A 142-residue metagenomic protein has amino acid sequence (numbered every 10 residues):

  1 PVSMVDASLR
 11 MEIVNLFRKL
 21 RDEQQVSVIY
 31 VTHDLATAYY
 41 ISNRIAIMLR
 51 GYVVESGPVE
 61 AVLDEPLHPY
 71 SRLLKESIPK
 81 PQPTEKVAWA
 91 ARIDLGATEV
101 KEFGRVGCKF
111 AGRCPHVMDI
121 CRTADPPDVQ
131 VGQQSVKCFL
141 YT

Functional and structural regions predicted by a protein language model:
P1: Walker B catalytic motif
V5-V87: P-loop NTP-binding/switch modules centered on Walker-like glycine-rich loops
P58-T142: Short catalytic/signature loops enriched in Gly
